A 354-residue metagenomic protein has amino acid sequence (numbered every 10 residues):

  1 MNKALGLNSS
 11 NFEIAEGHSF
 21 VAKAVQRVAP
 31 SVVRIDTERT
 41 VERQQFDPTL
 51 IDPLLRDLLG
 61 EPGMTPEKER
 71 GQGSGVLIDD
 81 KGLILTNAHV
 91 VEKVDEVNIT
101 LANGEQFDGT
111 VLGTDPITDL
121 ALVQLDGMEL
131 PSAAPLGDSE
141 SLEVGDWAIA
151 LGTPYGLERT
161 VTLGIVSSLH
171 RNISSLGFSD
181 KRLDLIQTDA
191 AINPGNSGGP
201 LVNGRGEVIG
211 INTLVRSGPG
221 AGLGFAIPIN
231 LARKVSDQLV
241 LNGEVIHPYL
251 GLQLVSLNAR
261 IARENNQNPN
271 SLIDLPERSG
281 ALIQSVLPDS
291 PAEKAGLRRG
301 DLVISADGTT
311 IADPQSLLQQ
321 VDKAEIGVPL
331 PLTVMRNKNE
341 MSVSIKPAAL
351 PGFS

Functional and structural regions predicted by a protein language model:
M1, A22-K23, T110, Q124 (+5 more regions): C-terminal recognition in membrane/secretory proteostasis and scaffolding
N2-A22, R27-I84, E92-V94, E105 (+5 more regions): Glycine-biased strand-turn-strand hairpin within the trypsin-fold
L5-E13, R43, D47, E69 (+6 more regions): Active-site loop architecture of trypsin-fold serine endopeptidases
H18-V25, A29, P48, D52-R56 (+8 more regions): Extracytoplasmic/secreted envelope proteins and their assembly/folding machinery, especially bacterial periplasmic
I35-E38, D80, K93, L112-T114 (+8 more regions): Residue-level recognition of beta-strand microenvironments
T37, D80, G127, T153 (+7 more regions): Short, conserved catalytic or interaction motifs in soluble domains
R70-Q72, L77-T160, S305, I311-A312 (+4 more regions): Conserved active-site neighborhood of the chymotrypsin/trypsin-like protease fold
R70-Q72, V94, N193-N196, S290 (+2 more regions): Short, small/polar residue-rich loop motifs at catalytic or cofactor-binding pockets
